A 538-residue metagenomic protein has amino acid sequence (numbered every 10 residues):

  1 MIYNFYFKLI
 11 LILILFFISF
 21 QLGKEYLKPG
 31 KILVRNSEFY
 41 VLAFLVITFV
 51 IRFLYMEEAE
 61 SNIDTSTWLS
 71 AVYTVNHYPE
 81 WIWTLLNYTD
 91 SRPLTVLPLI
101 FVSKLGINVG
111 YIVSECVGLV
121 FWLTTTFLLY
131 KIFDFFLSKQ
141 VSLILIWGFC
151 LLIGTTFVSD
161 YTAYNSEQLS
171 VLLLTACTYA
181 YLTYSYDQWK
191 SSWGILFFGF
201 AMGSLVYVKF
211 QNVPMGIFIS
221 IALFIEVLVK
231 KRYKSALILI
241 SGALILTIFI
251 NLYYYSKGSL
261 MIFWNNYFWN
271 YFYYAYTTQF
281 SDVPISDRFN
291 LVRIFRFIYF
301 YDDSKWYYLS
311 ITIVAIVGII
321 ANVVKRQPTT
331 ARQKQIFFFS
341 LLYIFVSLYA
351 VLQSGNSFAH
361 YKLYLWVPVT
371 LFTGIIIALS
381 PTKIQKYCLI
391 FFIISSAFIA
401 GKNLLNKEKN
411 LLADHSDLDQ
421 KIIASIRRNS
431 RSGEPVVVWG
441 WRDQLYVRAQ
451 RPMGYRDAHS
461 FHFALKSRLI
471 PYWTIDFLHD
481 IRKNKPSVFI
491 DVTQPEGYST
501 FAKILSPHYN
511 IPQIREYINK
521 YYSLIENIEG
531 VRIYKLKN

Functional and structural regions predicted by a protein language model:
M1, V50, W193-F210, G216-I221 (+2 more regions): Membrane-interface alpha helices of multi-pass inner-membrane proteins
F16-L27, R296-K334, L341-S347: Hydrophobic, aromatic-rich transmembrane alpha-helices and their immediate juxtamembrane boundary segments
M56-A71, H77-I112, G258-L260, A413-L418: Extracytoplasmic catalytic/substrate-binding loops of multi-pass membrane glycan-assembly enzymes
C116-L137, I144, L151, A176-Y179: Transmembrane-helix motifs of polytopic, lipid-linked glycan transferases
D134-Q140, T175-F197, V229, S310-T329 (+1 more regions): Membrane-interface transmembrane helices that cradle and orient dolichyl/undecaprenyl
V208, P214, L348-I384: Hydrophobic/aromatic-rich transmembrane helices and adjacent perimembrane loops
M215-I248, L252, N322-Q327, L371: Perimembrane helix-loop-helix junctions
G216-I217, I221, L412-S467, P471-K503 (+2 more regions): Short periplasmic/luminal acceptor-recognition loop of GT-C membrane glycosyltransferases, typified by
